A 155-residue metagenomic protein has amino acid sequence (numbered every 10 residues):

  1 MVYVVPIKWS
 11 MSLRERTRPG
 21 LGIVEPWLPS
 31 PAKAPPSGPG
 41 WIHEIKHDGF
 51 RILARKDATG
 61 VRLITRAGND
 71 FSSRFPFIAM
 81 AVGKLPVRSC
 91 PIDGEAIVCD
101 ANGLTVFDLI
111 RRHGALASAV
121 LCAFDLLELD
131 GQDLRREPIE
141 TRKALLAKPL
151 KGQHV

Functional and structural regions predicted by a protein language model:
M1-V155: Catalytic cores of nucleic-acid ligases and guanylyltransferases
